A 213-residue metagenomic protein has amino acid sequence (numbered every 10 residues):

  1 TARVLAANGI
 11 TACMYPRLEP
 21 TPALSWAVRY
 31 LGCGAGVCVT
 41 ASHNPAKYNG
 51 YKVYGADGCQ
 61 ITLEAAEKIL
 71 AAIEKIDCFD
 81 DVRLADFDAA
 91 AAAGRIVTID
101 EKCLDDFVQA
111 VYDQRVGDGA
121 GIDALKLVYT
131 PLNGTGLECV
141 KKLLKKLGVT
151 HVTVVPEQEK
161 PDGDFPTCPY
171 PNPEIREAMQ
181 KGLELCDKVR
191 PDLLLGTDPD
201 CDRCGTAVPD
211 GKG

Functional and structural regions predicted by a protein language model:
T1-Y48, K146-T206: N-terminal small/polar loop signature for handling phosphorylated ligands or for N-terminal nucleophile
Y15, D210-G213: Short, intrinsically disordered, charge-balanced linker/junction segments flanking boundaries in proteins
N49-L185: Gly/Ser/Thr-enriched, mixed-charge loops and adjacent short helices that form phosphate/oxyanion-binding elements
G55, V208-D210: Residue-level signal for short segments within beta-strands and strand-turn junctions of well-structured beta-sheet
E138, T206-V208: Short, function-defining helix-loop hinge/capping sites that tune catalysis or transport
